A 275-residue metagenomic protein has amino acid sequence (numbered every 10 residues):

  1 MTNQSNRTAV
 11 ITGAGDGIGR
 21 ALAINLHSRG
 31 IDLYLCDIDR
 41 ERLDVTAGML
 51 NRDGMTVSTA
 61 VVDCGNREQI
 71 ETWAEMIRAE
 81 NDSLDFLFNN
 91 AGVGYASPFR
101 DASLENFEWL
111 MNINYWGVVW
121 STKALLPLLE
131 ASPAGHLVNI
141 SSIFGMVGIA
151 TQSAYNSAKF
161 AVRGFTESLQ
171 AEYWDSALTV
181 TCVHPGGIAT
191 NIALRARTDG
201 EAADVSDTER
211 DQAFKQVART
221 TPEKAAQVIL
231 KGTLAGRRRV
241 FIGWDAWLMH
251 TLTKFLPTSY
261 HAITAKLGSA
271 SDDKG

Functional and structural regions predicted by a protein language model:
G15-G17: Conserved glycine-rich cofactor-binding loop
I31-V45: Conserved glycine-rich Rossmann-like NAD(P)H-binding loop of the short-chain dehydrogenase/reductase
R40-E41, A60-T72, L104: The beta1-alpha1 cofactor-binding region of Rossmann-like NAD(H)/NADP(H)-dependent oxidoreductases
P98-F99, S103-E108: Substrate-binding pocket helix/loop in short-chain dehydrogenase/reductase
T122, A158: Active-site helix of classical SDR
S142: Residue(s) in the substrate-gating loop at a strand-loop-helix junction that position the organic substrate next
D175-W244: SDR active-site lid
